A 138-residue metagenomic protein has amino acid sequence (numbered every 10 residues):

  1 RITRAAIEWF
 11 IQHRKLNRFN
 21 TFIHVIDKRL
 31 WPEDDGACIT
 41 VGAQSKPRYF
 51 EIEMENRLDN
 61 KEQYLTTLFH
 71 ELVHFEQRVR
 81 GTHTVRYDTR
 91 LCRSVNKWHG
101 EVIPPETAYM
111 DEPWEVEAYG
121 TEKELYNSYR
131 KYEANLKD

Functional and structural regions predicted by a protein language model:
R1-A5, Q63, P113: A generic alpha-helix signature
R1-K46: Auxiliary, metal-adjacent structural segments of Zn-dependent hydrolase domains
A6, F19, V85-D138: Metalloprotease/metallohydrolase-associated module, dominated by Zn2+-dependent proteases
K28-E62, F75-V79: Active-site scaffold of zinc-dependent metalloenzymes
G36, L65, D111: Short aromatic-enriched loop/helix-cap "lid" or pocket-rim segments at secondary-structure transitions that line
Q63-E71: Short alpha-helical catalytic segment bearing the HExxH-like zincin motif of zinc-dependent metalloproteases
L72-D88: Catalytic Zn2+-binding segment of zinc metalloproteases
